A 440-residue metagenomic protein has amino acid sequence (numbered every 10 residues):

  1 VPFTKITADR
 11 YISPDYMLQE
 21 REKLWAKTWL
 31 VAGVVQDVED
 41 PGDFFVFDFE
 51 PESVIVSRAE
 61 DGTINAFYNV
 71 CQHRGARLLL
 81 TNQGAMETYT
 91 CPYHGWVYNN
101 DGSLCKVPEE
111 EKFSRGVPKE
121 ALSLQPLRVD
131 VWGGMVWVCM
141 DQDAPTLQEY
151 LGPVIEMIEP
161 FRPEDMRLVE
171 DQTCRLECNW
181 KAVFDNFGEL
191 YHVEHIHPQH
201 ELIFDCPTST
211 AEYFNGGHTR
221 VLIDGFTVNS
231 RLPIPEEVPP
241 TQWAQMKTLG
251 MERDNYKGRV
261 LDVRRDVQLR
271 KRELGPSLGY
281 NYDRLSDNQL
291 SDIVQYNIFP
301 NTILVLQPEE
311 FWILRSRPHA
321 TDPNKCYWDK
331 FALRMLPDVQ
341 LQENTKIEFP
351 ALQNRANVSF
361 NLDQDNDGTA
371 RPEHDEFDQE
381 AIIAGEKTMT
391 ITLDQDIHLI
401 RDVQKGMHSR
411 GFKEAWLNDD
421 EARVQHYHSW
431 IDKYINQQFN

Functional and structural regions predicted by a protein language model:
T4-E50, V54-I55: Non-catalytic accessory segments flanking enzyme active sites
W25-W29, A76, H192: Generic structural signal for secondary-structure transition and capping sites
A26-G33, D37, P108-K112, Y296-P300: Short Pro/Gly-enriched beta-strand edge/turn motifs at strand-loop
G33-V38, V117-K119, S291-Q295, G368: Short linear motifs in intrinsically disordered
D37-Q142, T146-E156, P160: Rieske [2Fe-2S] iron-sulfur-binding domain
T63, D130, M135-N440: C-terminal catalytic domain of Rieske-type non-heme iron oxygenases
